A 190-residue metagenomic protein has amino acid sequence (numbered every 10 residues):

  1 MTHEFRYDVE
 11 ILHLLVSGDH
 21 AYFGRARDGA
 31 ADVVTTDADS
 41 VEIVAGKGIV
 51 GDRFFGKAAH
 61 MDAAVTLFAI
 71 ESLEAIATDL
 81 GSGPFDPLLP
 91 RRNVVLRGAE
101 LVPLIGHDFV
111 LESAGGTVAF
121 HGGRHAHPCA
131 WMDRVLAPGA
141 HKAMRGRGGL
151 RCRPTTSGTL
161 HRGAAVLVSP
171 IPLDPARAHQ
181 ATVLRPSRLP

Functional and structural regions predicted by a protein language model:
M1-A114, A119, R124-H125, D174-P190: Electropositive, beta-rich accessory/interaction domains or terminal extensions that provide binding surfaces
G83-R91, R134-G148: Short, basic/aromatic beta-hairpin or loop at an interaction surface
V95-L96, G149-G158: Short alpha-helix capping/helix-loop boundary micro-motifs
G106, T117, S157-A165: Loop/turn positions that initiate beta-strands
A126-W131, A140: Well-ordered mid-protein domain cores that form the structural environment of catalytic cofactors
A130-L136, L189: Short, solvent-exposed secondary-structure boundary/capping segments
D133-R134, A164, A178-Q180: Short, charged, solvent-exposed linker or helix-capping segments at domain edges/interfaces that act as flexible hinges
H141, R153, A164-P175, L184-R185 (+1 more regions): Extended, aromatic/histidine-rich regions of cofactor-dependent oxidoreductases associated with respiratory
